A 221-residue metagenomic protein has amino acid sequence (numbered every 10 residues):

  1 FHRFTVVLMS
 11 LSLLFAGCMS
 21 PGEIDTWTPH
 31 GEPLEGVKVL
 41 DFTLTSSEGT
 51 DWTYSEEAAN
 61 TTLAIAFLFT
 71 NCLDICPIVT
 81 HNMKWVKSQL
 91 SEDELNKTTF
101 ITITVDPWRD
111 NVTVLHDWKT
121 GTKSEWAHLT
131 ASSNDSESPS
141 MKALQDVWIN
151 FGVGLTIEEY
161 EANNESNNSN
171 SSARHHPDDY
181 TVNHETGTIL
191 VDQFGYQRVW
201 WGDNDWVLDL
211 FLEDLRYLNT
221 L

Functional and structural regions predicted by a protein language model:
F1-E23: Secretory targeting signatures
E23-E56: N-terminal "domain-start" segment that seeds a small globular fold
V39-L40, L63, E185-G187: Short loop/turn microsegments at loop-to-beta-strand junctions
W52-M83, F100: Short active-site neighborhood of thiol/selenol oxidoreductases, capturing the structured segment around
T80-V147: Structural microenvironment flanking redox-active thiols in thiol-disulfide oxidoreductases
R109-K119, N134-V182: Thioredoxin-like thiol-disulfide oxidoreductase module
E158-L221: Thiol-/selenol-based redox modules, centered on thioredoxin-like and closely related oxidoreductase domains
